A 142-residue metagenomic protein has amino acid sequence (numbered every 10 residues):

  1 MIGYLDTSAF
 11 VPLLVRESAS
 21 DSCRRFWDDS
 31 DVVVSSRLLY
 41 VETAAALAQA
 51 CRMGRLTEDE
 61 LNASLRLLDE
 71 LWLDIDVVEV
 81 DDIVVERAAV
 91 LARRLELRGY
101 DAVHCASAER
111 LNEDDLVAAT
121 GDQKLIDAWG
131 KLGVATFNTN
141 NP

Functional and structural regions predicted by a protein language model:
M1, S30-V33, D74-D76, N112-V117: Short active-site oxyanion
M1-L39, A50-A63, P142: Short, well-structured N-terminal submotif of metal-dependent ribonuclease cores
I2, C105-A106, R110-P142: Acidic, PIN/NYN-like endoribonuclease modules and their adjacent C-terminal/linker elements
A9-F10, L39, V84, H104 (+1 more regions): Alpha-helix capping/helix-boundary segments
D21, E86, I126-D127: Alpha-helical elements of the RecA-like P-loop NTPase motor core of helicases
S35, E79, G99-A102, A119-T120: Short beta-strand scaffold positions
A45-R52, E109: Short glycine/serine- and small hydrophobic-enriched flexible loop segments
R66-L95, A102-A106, L111: Acidic catalytic patch
